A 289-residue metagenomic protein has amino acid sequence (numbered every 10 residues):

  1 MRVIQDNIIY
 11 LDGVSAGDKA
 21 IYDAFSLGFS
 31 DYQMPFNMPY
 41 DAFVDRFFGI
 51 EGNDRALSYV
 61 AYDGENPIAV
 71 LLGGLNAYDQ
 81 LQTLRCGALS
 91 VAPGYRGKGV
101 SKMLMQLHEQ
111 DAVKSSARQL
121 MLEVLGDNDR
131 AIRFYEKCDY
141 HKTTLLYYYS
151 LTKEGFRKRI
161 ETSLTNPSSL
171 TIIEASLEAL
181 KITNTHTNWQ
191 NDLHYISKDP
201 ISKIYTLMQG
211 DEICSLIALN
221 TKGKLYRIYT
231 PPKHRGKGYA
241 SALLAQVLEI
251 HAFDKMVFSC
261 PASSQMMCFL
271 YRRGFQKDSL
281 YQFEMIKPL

Functional and structural regions predicted by a protein language model:
N7-D23, I160-L180: A short beta-loop-alpha structural element at the N-terminal edge of CoA-dependent acyl/N-acetyltransferase catalytic
L27-Q82, G87, A92, S176-Y226: Acetyl-CoA-dependent GNAT
V91, G97-Q110, E136-K137, G236-E249: Conserved acetyl-CoA-binding loop-helix of GNAT-fold acetyltransferases
A92, M121-A131, S150-T152, V257-C268: Conserved beta-strand-loop-alpha-helix junction that forms the acyl-donor binding cleft
K98, K102, G126-T144, A262-Y281: Conserved active-site alpha-helix within GNAT-family acetyltransferase domains
M105, A112-E123, H251-A262: Conserved GNAT acetyl-CoA-binding A-motif
R118, L125-D127, T144-A175, S279-L289: C-terminal "cap" of GNAT-fold acetyltransferases
